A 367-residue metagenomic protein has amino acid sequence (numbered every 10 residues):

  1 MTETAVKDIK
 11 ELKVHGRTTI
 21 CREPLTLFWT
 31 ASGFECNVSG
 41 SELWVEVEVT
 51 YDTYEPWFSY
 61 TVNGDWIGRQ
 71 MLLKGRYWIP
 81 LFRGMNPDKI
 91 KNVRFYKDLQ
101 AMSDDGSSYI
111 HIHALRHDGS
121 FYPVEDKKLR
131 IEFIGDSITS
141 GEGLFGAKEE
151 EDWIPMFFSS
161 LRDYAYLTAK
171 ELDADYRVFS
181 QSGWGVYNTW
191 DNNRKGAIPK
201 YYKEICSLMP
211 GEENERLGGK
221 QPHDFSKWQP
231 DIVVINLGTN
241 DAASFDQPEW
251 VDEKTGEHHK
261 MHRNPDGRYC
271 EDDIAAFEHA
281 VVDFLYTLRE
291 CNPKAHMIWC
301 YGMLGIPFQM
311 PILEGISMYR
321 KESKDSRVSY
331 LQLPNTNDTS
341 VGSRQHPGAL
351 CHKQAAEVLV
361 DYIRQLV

Functional and structural regions predicted by a protein language model:
M1-I134, I138-S160: N-terminal secretory targeting modules
R130-I134, T139, Y176-S180, D231-N236 (+2 more regions): Structural recognition of the beta-strand scaffold that forms the well-ordered cores of secreted hydrolase catalytic
T139, D173, G238, Y286-P293 (+3 more regions): Sec-exported extracytoplasmic/periplasmic mature domains
E150-D266, C270, A275, M303-L313 (+2 more regions): Conserved SGNH/GDSL esterase-like catalytic core that processes O-acyl groups on lipids and polysaccharides
A165-D175, F284-H296, Y319-D325: A structural motif corresponding to the C-terminal end of an alpha-helix and its immediate exit/capping segment
F277, V281, H352: Aromatic/hydrophobic pocket-lining residues that form the small-molecule binding cavity in soluble enzyme cores
H296-S343, C351-V367: Extracellular serine-dependent O-acyl
